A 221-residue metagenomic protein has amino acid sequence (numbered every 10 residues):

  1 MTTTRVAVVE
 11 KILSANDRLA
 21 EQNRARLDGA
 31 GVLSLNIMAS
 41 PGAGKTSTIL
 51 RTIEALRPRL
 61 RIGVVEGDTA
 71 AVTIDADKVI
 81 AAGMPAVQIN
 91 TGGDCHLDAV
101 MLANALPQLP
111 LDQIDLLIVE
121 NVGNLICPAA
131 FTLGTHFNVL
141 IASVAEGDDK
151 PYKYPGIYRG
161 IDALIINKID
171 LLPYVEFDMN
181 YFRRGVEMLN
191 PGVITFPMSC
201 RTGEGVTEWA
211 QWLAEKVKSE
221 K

Functional and structural regions predicted by a protein language model:
T3-A25, G29-M38, A43, S47 (+3 more regions): Nucleotide-state-sensitive switch-loop elements of NTP-binding domains
T48, D98, K150-K153, D178 (+1 more regions): Residues at alpha-helix caps and immediate loop-helix transition turns in enzyme cores, especially N- and C-cap
D68, N167, S199: Active-site glycine-centered loops adjacent to acidic/histidine catalytic or metal-binding residues that shape
N90, A142, S199: Residues at the C-termini of beta-strands that transition into short coil/loop
P128-T135, V144-G192: Conserved C-terminal guanine-recognition region of P-loop GTPase G domains, centered on the G4
L171-E220: Canonical P-loop GTPase G-domain recognition
